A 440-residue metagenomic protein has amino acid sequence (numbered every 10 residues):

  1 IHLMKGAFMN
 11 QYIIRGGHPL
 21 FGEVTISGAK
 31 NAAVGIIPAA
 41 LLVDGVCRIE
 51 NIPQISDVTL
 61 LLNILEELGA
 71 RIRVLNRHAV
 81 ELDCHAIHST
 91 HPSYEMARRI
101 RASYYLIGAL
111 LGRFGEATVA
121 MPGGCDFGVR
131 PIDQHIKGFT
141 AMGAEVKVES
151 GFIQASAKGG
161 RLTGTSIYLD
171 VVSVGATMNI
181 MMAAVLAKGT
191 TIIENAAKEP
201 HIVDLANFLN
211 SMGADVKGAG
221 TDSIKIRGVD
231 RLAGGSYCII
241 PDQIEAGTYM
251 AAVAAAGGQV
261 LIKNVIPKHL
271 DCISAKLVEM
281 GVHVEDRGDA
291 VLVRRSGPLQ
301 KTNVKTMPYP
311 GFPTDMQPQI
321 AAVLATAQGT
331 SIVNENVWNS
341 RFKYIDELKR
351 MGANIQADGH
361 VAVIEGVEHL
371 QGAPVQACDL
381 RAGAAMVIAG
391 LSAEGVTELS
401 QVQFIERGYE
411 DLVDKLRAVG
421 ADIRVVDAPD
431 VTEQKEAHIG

Functional and structural regions predicted by a protein language model:
H2-G440: Short, structured segments at the rim of ligand-binding sites
